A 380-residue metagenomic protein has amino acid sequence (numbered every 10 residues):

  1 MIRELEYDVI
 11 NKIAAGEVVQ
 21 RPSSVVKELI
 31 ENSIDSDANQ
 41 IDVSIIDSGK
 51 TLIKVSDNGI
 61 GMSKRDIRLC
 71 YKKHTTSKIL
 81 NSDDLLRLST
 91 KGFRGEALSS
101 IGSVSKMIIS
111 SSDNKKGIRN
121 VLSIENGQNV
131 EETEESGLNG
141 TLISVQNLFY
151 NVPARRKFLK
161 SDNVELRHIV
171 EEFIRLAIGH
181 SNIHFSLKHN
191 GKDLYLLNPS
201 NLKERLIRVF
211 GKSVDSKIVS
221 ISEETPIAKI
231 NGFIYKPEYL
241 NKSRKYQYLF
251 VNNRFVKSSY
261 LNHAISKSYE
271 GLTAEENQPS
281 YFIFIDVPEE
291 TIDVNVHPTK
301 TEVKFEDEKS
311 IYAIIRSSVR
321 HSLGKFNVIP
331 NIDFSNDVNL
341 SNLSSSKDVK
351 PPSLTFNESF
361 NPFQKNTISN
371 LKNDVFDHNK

Functional and structural regions predicted by a protein language model:
M1-D162, I169-E172: GHKL (Bergerat-fold) ATPase N-terminal catalytic module, capturing the glycine-rich phosphate-binding loop and acidic
N39-I41, I118, I183, K245 (+1 more regions): Residue-level marker for the onset of beta-strands and adjacent loop->beta junctions in well-ordered domains
K50-T51, L80-S82, N147-P153, S181-H189 (+2 more regions): Short acidic (Asp/Glu) and glycine-rich catalytic loops that position anionic groups and cofactors
S56, S123, S144, K188 (+2 more regions): A general beta-strand register signal
K106-S110, N120-L122, I183-H189, Q247-L249: Short polybasic amphipathic segments
N114-K115, I124-Q128, H189-G191, N252 (+1 more regions): Short acidic-glycine loop/turn motifs at beta-strand connectors
T133-G137, N163, L176-H180, K192-K380: Extended, charged low-complexity intrinsically disordered regions
T141-N147, R175-F185, K236: Short, compositionally biased low-complexity segments
